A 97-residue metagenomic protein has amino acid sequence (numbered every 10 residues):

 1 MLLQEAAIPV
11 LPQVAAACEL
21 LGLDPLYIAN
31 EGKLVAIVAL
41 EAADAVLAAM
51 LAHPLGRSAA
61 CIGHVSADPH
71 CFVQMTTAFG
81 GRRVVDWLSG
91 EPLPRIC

Functional and structural regions predicted by a protein language model:
M1-N30: Active-site-proximal betaalpha loop/short-helix elements that scaffold phosphoryl/nucleotidyl transfer chemistry
A36-V38, M75-T76: Short beta-strand-to-turn element immediately C-terminal to the catalytic PLP-Schiff-base lysine in fold type I
V38-D44: Helix N-cap motif at beta-to-alpha junctions
A45-L55: Short amphipathic alpha-helices in soluble, non-transmembrane regions that often serve as interface/regulatory elements
H53-C97: Acidic, Ser/Thr/Pro-rich beta/coil linker or hinge segments at domain junctions
